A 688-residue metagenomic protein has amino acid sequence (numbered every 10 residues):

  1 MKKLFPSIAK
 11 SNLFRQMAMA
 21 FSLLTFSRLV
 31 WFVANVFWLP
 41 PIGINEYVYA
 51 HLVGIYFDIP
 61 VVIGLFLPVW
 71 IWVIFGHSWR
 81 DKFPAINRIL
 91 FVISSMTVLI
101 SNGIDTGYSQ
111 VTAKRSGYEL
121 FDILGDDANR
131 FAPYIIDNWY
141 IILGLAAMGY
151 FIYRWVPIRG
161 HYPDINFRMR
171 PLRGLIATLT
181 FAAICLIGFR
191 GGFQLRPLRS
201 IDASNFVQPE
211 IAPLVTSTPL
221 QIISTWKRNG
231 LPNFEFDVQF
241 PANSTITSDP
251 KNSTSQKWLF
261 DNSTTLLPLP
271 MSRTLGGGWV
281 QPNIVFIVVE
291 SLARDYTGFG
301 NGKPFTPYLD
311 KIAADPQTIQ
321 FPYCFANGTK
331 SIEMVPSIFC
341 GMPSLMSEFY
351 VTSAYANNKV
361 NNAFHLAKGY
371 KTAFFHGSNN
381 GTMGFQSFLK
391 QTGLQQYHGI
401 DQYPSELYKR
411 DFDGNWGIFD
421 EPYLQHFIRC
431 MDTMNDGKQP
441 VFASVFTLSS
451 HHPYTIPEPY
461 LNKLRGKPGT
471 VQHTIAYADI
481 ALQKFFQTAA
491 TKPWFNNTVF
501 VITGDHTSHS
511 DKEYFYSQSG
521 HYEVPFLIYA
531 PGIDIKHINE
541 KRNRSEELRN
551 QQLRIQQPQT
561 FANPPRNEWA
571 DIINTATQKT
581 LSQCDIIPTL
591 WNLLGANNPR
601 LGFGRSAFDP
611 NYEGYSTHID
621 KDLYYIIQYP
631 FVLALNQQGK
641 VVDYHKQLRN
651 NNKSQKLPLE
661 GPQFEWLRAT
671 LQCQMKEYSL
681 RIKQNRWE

Functional and structural regions predicted by a protein language model:
M1-S7, N543, E547, Q557: Bacterial/eukaryotic Sec-type N-terminal signal peptides
K2-E235: Transmembrane and membrane-interface helices of multi-pass, inner-membrane envelope-modifying transferases
P6, S248, N252, E546 (+4 more regions): Intrinsic-disorder-associated interaction segments
Y47, E119, R130, T218-Q221 (+4 more regions): Exposed alpha-helical structural elements
G54, G103, Y134, S204 (+7 more regions): Residues that form generic nucleotide/phosphate-binding pockets
N138-I142, Y460, E660-F664: Residue-level recognition of alpha-helix termini/interfacial anchor residues
Q194-R554, F561-G602, P610-S616, D620-D622: Soluble catalytic regions of membrane-associated enzymes that act on cell-envelope and secretory-pathway components
N598-E688: Phosphate/adenylate-binding glycine loop and adjacent helical scaffold
